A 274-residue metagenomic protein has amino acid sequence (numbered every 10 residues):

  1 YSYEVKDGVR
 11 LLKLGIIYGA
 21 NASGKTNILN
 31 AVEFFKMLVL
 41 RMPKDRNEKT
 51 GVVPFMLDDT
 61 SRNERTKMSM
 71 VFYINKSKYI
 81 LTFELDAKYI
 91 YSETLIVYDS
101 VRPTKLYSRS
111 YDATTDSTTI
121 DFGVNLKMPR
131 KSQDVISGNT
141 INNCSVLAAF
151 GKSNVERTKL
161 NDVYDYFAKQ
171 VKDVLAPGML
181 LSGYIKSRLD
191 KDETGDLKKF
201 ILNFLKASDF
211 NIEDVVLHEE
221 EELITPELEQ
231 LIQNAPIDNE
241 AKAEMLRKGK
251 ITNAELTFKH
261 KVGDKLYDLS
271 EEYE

Functional and structural regions predicted by a protein language model:
Y1-F34: Pre-Walker A-like glycine/lysine-rich segment at the N-terminus of P-loop NTPase domains
L14-I17, Q233-E274: Conserved ABC ATPase signature
F34-N47: Post-Walker A helix-loop "phosphate-sensing" segment adjacent to the P-loop in P-loop NTPases
R46-N63: AAA+/P-loop NTPase substrate/partner-engagement loops
S61-F83: Conserved amphipathic alpha-helical "coupling/scaffold" segments that transmit conformational changes between domains
M70-I74, V97, H260-D264: Short acidic, glycine-rich loop/turn motifs
K78-I80, R102-T104, K265-E271: Short, mixed charged/polar active-site loops that provide acid/base catalysis or chelate metal/phosphate cofactors
I80-Q233: Electropositive, glycine-dotted interaction segments that contact anionic polymers or phosphate-rich ligands
